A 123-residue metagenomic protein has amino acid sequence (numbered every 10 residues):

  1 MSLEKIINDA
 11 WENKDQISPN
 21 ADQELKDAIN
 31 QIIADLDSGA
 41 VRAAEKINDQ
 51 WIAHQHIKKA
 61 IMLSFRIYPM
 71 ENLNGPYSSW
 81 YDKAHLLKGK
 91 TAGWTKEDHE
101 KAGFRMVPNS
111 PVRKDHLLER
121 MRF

Functional and structural regions predicted by a protein language model:
M1-R105: Terminal amphipathic alpha-helical/low-complexity segments used for targeting or macromolecular assembly
E100-F123: Structural signal for interior beta-strand "rungs" in well-ordered beta-sheet cores of soluble enzyme domains
